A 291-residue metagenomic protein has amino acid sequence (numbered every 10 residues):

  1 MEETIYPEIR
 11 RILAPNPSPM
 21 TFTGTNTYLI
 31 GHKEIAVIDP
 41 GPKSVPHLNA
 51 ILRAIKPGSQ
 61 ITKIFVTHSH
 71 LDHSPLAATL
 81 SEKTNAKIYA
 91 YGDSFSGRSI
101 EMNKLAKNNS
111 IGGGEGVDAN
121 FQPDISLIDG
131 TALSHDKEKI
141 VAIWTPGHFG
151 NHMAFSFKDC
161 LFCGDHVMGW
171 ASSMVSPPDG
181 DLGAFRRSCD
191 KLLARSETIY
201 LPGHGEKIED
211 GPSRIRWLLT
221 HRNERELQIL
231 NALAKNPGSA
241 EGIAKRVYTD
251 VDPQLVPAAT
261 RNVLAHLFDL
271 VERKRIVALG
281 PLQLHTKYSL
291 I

Functional and structural regions predicted by a protein language model:
E2-P57, A154-G169: Conserved beta-strand hairpin/beta-sheet module of binuclear metal-dependent hydrolase folds, prominently
I5, K83-T84, S196: Short, structured coil segments at secondary-structure junctions
E8, I51, H204, I229 (+1 more regions): Residue-level signal for inorganic ion chemistry
I35-V37, P42-S44, L105-A106, V117-I125 (+2 more regions): Metallo-beta-lactamase
P42-D136: Active-site HxH/HxHxD metal-binding segment of metal-dependent hydrolases
T67-H73, H148, H204, H266: Histidine-centered divalent metal-coordination motifs
S74, F185, C189, V263: Aromatic/hydrophobic pocket-lining residues that form the small-molecule binding cavity in soluble enzyme cores
N231-I291: C-terminal regulatory/interaction regions
